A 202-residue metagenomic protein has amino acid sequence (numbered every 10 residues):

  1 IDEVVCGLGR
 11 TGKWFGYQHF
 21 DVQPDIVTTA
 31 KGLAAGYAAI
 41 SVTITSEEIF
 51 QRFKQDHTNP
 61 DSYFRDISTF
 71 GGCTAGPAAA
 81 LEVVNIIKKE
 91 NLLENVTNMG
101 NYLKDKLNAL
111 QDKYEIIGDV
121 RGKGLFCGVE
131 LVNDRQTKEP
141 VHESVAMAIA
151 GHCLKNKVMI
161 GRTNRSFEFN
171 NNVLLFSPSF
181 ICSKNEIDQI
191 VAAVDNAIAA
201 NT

Functional and structural regions predicted by a protein language model:
I1-T202: Conserved N-terminal phosphate-binding loop of PLP-dependent enzymes in the Aspartate aminotransferase
